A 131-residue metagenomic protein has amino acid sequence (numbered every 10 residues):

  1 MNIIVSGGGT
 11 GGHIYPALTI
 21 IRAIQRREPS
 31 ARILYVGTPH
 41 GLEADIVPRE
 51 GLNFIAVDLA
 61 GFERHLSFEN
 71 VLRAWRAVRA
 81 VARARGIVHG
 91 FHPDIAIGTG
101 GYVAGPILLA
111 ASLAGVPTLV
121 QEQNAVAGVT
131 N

Functional and structural regions predicted by a protein language model:
N2-T10, S30-R83: Conserved nucleotide-sugar phosphate-binding/catalytic loop shared by glycosyltransferases and other
I4, L34, A96-I97, L119: Structural detector of well-ordered beta-strand residues that form the stable sheet scaffold of enzyme domains
T10-G11, G101-V103, A125-V129: Residue-level detector of alpha-helix initiation sites
H13-Q25: Short amphipathic alpha-helix
Q25-S30, L113-G115: Short helix-capping segments at alpha-helix termini
A56-A60, T99, V120-N124: Short beta->alpha connector loops at strand-helix junctions that form conserved, small/polar/Pro-enriched
R83-A96, G105-L119: Glycosyltransferases and closely related glycan-assembly transferases that use nucleotide-activated donors
L113-N131: Active-site-proximal region of nucleotide-activated glycan assembly enzymes, centered on histidine/acidic-rich loops
